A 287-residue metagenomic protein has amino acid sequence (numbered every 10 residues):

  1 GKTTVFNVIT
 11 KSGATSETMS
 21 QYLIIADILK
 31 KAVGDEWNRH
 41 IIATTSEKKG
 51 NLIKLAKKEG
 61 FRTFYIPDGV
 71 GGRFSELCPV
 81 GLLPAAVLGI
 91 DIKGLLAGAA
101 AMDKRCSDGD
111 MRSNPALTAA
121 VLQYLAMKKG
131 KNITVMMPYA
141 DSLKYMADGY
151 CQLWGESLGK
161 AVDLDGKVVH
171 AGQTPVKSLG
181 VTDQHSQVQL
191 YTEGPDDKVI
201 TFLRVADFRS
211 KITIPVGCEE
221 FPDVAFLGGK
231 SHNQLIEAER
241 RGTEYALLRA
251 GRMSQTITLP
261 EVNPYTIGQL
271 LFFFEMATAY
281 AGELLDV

Functional and structural regions predicted by a protein language model:
G1-D110: Glycine-rich phosphate-binding loops that contact phosphosugars or nucleotide phosphates
G1-Y22, L77, A99, V181 (+4 more regions): Conserved, well-structured ligand/cofactor-binding cores
N7, I42-T44, R62-F64, V135-M137 (+2 more regions): Hydrophobic/aromatic beta-strand patches that form the interior of the parallel beta-sheet core in alpha/beta enzyme
A14-E17, K49-I53, R73, S142-M146 (+3 more regions): Flexible loop/turn segments at secondary-structure boundaries
D27-G34, K57, F61-R62, A85-K93 (+5 more regions): Generic secondary-structure signature for well-ordered alpha-helical cores
G71-S75, G109-P115, P260-I267: Structural motif
G81-A86, A116-K129, E156, Q189-E193 (+2 more regions): Short, hydrophobic/amphipathic alpha-helical patches that form generic packing surfaces within helical domains
I90-G94, K104-E239: Acidic catalytic cores of enzymes that act on phosphate-bearing nucleotides/polynucleotides
